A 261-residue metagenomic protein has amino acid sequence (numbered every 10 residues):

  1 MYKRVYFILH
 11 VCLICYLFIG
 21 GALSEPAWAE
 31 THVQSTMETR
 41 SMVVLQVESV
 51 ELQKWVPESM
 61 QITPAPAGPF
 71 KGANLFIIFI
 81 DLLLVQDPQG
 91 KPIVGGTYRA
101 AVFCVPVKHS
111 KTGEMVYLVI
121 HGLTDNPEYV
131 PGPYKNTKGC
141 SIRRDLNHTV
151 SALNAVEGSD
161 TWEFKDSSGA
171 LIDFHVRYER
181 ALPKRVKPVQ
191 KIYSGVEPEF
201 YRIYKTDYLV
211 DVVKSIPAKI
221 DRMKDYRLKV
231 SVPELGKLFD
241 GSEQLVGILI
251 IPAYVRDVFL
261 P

Functional and structural regions predicted by a protein language model:
M1-R4: Positively charged n-region of N-terminal signal peptides that target proteins for export
I8-A22: Bacterial N-terminal signal peptides
W28-L83, V213-L245, V255-P261: N-terminal domain-onset segments
A73-V85, L118-I120, T149-S151, G169-R180: Broad, structure-driven detector of short, well-ordered beta-strand segments within folded domains
L84-E163: Aromatic- and glycine-enriched beta-alpha-beta binding-site module
N136-P261: Interaction-surface and assembly-scaffold signal
